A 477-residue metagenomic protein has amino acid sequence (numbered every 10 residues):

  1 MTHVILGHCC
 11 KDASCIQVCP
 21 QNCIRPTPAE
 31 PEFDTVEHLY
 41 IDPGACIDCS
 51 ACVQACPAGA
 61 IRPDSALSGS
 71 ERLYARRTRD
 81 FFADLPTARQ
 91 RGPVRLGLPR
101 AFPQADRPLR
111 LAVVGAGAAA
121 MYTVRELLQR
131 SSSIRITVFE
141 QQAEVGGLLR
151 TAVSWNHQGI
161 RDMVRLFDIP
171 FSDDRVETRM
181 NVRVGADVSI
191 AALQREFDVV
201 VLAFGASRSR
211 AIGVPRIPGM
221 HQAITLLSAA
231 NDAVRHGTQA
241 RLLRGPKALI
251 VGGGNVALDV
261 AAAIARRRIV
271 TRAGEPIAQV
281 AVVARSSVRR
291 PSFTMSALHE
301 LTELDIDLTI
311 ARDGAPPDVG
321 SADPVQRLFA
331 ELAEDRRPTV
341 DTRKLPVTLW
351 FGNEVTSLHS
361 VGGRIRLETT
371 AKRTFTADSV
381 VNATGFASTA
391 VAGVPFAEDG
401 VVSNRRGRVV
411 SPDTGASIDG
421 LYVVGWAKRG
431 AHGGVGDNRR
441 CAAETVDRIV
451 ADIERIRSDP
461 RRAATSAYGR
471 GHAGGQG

Functional and structural regions predicted by a protein language model:
S14-D34, H38, A51-G69: Iron-sulfur cluster-binding cysteine motifs and their immediate structural context in ferredoxin-like electron-transfer
I16, F33, P218-T238, L242-R244 (+2 more regions): FAD-site-proximal beta/loop scaffold in flavoenzymes
V53-A112, Y122, Q129, W155: Flanking helices and flexible, charged tails adjoining ferredoxin-like Fe-S electron-transfer domains in multi-subunit
A75-F102, S209-G274, E398-T414: Glycine-rich dinucleotide-binding loop and its adjacent helix/turn
L109-S133, A257-R266: N-terminal Rossmann-like FAD-binding beta1-loop-alpha1 element of flavoenzymes
R135-V138, V145, T151-A152, I160-M163 (+4 more regions): Dinucleotide-binding/catalytic capping subdomain of oxidoreductase cores
R183-V200, L358-T374: Conserved beta-strand-loop-beta-strand element in the redox core of flavoprotein oxidoreductases
R408-G477: C-terminal, flexible cofactor-proximal segment of oxidoreductases
